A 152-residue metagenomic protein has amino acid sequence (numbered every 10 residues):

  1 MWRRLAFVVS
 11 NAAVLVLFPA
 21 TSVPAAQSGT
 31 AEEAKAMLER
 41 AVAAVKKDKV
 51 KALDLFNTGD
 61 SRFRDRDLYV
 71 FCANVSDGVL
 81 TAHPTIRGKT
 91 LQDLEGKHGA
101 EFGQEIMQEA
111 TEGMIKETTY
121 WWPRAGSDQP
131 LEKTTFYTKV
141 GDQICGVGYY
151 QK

Functional and structural regions predicted by a protein language model:
W2-K152: N-terminal membrane-sensor/transducer module of prokaryotic signaling receptors
